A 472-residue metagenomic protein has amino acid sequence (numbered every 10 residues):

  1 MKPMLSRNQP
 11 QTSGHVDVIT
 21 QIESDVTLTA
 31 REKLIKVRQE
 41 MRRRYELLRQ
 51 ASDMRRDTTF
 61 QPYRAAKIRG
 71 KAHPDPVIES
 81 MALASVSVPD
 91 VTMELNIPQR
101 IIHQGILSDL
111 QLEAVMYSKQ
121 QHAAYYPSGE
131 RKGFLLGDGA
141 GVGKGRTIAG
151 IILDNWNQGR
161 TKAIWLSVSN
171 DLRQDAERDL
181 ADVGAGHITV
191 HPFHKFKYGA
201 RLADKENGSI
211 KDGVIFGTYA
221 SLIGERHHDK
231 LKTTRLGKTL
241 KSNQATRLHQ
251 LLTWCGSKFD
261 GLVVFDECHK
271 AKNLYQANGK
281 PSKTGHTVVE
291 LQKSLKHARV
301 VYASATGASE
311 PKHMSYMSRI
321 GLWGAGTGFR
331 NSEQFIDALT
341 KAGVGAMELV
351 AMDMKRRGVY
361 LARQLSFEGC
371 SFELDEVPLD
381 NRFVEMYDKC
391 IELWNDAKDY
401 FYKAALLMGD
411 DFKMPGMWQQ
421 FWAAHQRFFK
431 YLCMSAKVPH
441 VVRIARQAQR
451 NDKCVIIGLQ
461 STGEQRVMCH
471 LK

Functional and structural regions predicted by a protein language model:
K2, T29, L34-M81: N-terminal accessory nucleic-acid engagement/regulatory domains that precede and modulate ATP-driven motor cores
K67-I106, R131-K132, W156-V288, A325-T327 (+2 more regions): SF2 helicase/translocase NTPase motor core, specifically the RecA-like lobe 1 inter-motif segment between Walker
Q104-S128: N-terminal pre-P-loop "Q-motif" helix
Y117-A123, G145-G159, D179: Walker A/P-loop NTP-binding motif
E130-I151: Walker A/P-loop
S169, T218-S221, E267, A303-A308 (+2 more regions): A short beta-strand-to-loop transition that corresponds to the Sensor-1 phosphate-sensing loop of AAA+ P-loop ATPases
L262, P281-F367: Conserved P-loop NTPase motor "coupling/switch" region that bridges the ATPase
L361-T462, H470-L471: Conserved helicase/translocase motor-coupling segment
